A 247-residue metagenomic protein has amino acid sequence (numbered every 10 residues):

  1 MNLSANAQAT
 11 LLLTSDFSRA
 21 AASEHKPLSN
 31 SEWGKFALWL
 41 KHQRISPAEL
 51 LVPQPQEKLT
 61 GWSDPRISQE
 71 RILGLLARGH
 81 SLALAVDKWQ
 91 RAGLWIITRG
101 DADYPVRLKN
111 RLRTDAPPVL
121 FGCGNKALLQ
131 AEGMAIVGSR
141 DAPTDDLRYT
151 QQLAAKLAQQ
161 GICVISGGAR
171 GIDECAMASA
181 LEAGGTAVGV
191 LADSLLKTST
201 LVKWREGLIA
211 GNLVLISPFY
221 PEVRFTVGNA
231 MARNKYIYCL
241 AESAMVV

Functional and structural regions predicted by a protein language model:
M1-H80: Long amphipathic alpha-helical segments
M1-S29, L84, Q90-L94, T98-V247: Glycine-biased, small-residue-rich flexible motifs in mid-sequence functional cores and linkers
